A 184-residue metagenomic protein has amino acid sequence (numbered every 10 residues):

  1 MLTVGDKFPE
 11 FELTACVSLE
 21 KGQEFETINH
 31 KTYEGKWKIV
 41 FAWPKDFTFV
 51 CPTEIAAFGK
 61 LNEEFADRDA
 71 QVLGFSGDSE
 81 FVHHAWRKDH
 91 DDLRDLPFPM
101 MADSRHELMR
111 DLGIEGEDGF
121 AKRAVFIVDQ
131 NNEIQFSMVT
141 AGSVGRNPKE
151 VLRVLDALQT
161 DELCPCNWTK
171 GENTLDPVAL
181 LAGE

Functional and structural regions predicted by a protein language model:
M1-E184: Chalcogenol-based redox active-site neighborhoods
